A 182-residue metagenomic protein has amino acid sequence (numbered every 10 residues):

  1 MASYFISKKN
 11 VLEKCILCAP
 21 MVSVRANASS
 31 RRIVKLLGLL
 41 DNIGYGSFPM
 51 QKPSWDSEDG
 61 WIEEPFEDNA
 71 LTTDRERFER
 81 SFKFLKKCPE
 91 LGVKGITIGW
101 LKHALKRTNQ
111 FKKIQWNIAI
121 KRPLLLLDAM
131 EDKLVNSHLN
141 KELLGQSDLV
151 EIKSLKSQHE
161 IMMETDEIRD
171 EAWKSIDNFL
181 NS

Functional and structural regions predicted by a protein language model:
Y4-L91: Alpha/beta-hydrolase-fold enzymes
I16, L125-L127, K153: Hydrophobic/aromatic beta-strand patches that form the interior of the parallel beta-sheet core in alpha/beta enzyme
G95-W116: Active-site nucleophile elbow and catalytic-triad environment of alpha/beta-hydrolase enzymes
I120, L126-D128, D132: Short beta-strand/loop motif that positions the catalytic acidic residue of the alpha/beta-hydrolase fold
K133-L139: Conserved alpha/beta-hydrolase "acid-adjacent" motif
K141, G145-E160: Catalytic histidine neighborhood in serine/cysteine hydrolases with alpha/beta-hydrolase-type architecture
S157-E171: Catalytic histidine-centered segment of alpha/beta-hydrolase-like enzymes
S175-S182: C-terminal alpha-helix
